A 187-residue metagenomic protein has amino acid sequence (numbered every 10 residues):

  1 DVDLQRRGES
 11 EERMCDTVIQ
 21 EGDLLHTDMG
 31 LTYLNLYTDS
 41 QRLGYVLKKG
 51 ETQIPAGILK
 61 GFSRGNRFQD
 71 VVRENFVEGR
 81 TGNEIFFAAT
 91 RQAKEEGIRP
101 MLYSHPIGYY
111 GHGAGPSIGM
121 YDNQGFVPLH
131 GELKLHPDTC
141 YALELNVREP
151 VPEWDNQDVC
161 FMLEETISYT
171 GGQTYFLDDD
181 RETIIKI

Functional and structural regions predicted by a protein language model:
D1-I187: Active-site neighborhoods and metal-handling regions in enzymes and metal-associated proteins
